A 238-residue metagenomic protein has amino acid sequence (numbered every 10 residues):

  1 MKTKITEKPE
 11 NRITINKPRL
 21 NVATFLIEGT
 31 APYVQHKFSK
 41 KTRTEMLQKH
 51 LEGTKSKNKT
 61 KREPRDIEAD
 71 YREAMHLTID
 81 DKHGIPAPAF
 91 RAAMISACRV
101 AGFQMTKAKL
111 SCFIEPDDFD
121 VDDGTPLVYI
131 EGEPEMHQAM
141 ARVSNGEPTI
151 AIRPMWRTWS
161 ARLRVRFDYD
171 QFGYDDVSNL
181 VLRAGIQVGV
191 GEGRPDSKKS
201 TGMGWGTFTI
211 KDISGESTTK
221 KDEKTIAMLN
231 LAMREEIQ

Functional and structural regions predicted by a protein language model:
M1-Q238: RNA-interacting cores
